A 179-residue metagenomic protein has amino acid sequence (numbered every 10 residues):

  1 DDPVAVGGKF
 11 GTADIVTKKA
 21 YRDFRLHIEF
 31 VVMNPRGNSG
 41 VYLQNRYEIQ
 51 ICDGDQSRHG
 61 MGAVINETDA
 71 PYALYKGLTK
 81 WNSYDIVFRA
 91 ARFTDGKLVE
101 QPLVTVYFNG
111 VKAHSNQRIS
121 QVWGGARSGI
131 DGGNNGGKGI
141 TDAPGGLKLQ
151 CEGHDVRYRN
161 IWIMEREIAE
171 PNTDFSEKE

Functional and structural regions predicted by a protein language model:
D1-E179: Carbohydrate-interacting regions of secretory-pathway proteins
